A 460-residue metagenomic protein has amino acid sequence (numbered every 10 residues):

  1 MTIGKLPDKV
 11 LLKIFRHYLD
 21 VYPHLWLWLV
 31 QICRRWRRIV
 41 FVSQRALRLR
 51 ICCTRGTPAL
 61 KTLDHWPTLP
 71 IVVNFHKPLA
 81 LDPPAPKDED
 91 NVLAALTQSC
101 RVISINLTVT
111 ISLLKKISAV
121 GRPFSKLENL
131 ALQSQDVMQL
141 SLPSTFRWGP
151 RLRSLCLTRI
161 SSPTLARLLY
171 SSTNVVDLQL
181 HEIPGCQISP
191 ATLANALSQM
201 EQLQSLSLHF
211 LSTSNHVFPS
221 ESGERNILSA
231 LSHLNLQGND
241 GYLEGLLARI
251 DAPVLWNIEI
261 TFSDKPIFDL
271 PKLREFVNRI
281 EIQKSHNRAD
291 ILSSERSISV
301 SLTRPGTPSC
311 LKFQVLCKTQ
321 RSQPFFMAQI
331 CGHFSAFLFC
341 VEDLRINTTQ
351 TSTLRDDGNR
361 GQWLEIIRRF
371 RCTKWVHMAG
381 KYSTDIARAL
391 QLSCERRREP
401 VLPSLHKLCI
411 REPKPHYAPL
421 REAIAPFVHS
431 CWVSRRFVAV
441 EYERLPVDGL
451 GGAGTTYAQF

Functional and structural regions predicted by a protein language model:
M1-F460: Leucine-rich repeat
